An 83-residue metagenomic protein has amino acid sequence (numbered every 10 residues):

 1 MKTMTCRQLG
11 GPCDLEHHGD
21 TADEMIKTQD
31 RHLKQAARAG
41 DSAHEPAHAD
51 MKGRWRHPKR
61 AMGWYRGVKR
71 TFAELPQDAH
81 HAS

Functional and structural regions predicted by a protein language model:
M1-S83: Metal-centered catalytic cores of metalloenzymes
